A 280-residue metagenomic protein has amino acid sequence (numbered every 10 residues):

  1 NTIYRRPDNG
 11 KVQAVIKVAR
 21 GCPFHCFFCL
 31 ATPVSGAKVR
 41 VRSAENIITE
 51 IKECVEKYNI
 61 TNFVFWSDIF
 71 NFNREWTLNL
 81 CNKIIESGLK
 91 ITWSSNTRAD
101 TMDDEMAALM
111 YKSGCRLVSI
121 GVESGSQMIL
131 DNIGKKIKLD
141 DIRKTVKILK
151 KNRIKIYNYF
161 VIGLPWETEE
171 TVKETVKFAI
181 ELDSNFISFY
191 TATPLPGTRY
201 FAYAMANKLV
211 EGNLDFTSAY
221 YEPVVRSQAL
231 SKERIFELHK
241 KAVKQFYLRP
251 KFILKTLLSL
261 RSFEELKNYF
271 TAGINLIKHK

Functional and structural regions predicted by a protein language model:
N1-Y157, K177: Radical SAM [4Fe-4S] cluster-binding motif and immediate context
P7, T198-K280: Radical SAM enzyme core and accessory elements
K17-A19, G163-L164, V224-L230: Short, well-ordered beta-strand elements within core beta-sheets of diverse protein domains
N46-E53, K144, E174, F178 (+1 more regions): A non-catalytic, amphipathic alpha-helix used as a structural packing/dimerization or gating element in enzyme scaffolds
D68-N73, R98-A99, V161-W166, Y190-R199: Short, solvent-exposed turn/loop segments enriched in Gly/Ser/Thr/Pro and often Arg
R74-L80, E170-T171, E265-N268: Short glycine/threonine-rich loop-to-helix capping motif typified by GTGT followed within a few residues by an Asp-Pro
M106, W166-E181: Catalytic cores of alpha/beta
I154-Y159, L182-I187: Conserved beta-strand->loop/alpha-helix structural units within folded catalytic cores of enzymes with alpha/beta
